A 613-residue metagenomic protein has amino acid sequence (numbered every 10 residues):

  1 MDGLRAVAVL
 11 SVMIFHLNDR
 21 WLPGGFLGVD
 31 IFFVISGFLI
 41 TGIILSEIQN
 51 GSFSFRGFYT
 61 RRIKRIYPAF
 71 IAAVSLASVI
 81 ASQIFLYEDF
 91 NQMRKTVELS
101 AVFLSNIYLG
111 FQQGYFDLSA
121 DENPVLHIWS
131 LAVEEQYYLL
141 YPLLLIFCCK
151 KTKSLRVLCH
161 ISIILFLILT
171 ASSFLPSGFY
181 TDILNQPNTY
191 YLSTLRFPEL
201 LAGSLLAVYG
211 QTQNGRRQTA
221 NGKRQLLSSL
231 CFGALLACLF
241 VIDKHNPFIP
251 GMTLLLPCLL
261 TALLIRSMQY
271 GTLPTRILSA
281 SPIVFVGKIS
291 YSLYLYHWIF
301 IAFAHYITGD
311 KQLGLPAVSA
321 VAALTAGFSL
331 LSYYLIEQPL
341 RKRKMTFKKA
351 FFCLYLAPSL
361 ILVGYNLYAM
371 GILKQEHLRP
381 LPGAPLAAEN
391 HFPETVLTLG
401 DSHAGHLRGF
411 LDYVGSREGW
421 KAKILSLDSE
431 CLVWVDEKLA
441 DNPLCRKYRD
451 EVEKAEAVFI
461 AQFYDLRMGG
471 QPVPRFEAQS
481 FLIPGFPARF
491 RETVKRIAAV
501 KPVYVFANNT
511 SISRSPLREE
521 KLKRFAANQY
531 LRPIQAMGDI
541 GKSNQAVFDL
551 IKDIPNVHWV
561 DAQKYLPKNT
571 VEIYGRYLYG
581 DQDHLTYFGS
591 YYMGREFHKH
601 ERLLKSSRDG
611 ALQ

Functional and structural regions predicted by a protein language model:
M1-M345, F588, L612: Membrane-interface helix/loop caps of multi-pass membrane proteins
G215, T219-G222, H245, I307-Q613: Extracellular/periplasmic envelope-modification machinery, especially enzymes that add or remove acyl/ester groups on
